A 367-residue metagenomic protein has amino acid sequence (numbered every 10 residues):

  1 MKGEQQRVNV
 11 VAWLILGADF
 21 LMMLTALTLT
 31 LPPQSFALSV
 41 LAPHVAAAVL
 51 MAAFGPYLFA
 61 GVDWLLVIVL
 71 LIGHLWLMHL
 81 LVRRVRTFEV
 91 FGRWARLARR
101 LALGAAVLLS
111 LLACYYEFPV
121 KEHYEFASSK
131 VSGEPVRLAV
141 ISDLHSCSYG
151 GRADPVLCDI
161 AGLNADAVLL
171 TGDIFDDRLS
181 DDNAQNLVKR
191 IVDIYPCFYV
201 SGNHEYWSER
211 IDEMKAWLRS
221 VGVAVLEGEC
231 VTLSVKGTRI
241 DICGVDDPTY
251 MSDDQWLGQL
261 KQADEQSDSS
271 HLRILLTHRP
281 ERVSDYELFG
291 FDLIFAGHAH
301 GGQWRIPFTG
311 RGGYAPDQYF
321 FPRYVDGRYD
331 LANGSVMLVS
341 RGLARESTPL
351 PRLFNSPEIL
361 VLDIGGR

Functional and structural regions predicted by a protein language model:
M1-P119: Non-catalytic terminal accessory segments
A102, V107, S128, R282-V283: Hydrophobic alpha-helical segments, principally membrane-spanning helices and signal/leader peptides
L108-L109, E122-E125, E227: Short structured motifs
F118-S132: Alpha-helical transmembrane signal-anchor/signal-peptide segments
V131-R367: Soluble catalytic domains of enzymes that build or remodel membrane lipids, polysaccharides, and related
